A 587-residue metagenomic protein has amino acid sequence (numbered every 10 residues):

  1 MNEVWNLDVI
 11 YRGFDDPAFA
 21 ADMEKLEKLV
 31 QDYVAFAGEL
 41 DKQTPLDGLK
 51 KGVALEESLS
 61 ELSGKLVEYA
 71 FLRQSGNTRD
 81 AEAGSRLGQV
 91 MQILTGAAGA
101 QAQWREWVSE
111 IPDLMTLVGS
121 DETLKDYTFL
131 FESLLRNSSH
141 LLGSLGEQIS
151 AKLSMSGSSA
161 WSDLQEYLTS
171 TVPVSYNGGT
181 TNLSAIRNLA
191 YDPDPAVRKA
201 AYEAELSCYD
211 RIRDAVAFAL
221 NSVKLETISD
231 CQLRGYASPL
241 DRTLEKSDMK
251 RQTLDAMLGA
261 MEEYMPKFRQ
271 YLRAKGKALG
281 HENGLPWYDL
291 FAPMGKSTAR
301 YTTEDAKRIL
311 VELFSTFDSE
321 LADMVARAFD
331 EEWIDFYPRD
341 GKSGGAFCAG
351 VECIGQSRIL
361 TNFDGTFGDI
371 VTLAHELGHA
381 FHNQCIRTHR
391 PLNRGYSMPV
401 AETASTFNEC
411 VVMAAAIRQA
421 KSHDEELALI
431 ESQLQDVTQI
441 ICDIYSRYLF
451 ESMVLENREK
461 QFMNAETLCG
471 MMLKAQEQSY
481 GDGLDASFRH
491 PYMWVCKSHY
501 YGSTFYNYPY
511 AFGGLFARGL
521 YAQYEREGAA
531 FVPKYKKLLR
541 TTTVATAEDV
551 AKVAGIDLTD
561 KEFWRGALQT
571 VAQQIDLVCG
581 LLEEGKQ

Functional and structural regions predicted by a protein language model:
M1-G295, G580-Q587: A well-structured
F129-N137, L141, K277, H281-L285 (+6 more regions): C-terminal, non-catalytic "cap/extension" segments appended to globular domains
G235, D364-Q384, S405, C410 (+2 more regions): Active-site recognition of the HExxH zinc-binding catalytic motif
A274, A278-A322, C348, R358 (+6 more regions): Long, K/E/R/D-enriched contiguous segments that form extended
T298-T303, I354-A374: Short pre-active-site segment immediately N-terminal to the catalytic Zn-binding motif
A299-Y301, I334-Q356: Catalytic zinc-binding patch centered on the HExxH motif and its immediate surroundings that defines zinc-dependent
T361, G368, E376, P391-M398: Conserved binding/catalytic microenvironments
S397-E425, Q433-Q435, Q439, G513: Post-HExxH zinc-binding segment in Zn-dependent metallohydrolases
